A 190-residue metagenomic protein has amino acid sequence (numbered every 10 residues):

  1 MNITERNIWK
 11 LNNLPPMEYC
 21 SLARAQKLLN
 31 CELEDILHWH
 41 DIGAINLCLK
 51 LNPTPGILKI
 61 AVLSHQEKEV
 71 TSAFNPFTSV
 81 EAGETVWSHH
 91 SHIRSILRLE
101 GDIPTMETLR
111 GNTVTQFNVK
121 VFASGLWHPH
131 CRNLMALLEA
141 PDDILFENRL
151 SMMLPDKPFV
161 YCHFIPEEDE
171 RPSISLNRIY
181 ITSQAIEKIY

Functional and structural regions predicted by a protein language model:
N2-Y190: Intrinsically disordered, low-complexity regulatory/linker segments
